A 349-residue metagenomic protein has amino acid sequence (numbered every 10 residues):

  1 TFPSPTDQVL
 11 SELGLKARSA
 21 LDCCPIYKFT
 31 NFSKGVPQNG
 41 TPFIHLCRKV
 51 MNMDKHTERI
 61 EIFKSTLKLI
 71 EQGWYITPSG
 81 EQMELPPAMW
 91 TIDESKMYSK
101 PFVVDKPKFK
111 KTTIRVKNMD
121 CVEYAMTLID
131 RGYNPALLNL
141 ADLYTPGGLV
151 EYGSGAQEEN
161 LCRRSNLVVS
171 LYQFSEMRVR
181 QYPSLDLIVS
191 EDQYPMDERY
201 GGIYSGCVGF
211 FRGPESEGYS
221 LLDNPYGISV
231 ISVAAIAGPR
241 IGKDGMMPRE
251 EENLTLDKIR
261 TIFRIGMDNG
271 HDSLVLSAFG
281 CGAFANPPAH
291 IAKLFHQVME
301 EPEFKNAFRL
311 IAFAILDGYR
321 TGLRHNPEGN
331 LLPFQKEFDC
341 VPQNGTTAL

Functional and structural regions predicted by a protein language model:
T1-V9, L15: Extreme N-terminal basic, low-complexity initiation segments that serve as generic localization/processing leaders
G14, L21, F29-G35, N39-L274 (+1 more regions): Macrodomain-like recognition of ADP-ribose-binding/processing modules
I26: Basic, glycine-rich
